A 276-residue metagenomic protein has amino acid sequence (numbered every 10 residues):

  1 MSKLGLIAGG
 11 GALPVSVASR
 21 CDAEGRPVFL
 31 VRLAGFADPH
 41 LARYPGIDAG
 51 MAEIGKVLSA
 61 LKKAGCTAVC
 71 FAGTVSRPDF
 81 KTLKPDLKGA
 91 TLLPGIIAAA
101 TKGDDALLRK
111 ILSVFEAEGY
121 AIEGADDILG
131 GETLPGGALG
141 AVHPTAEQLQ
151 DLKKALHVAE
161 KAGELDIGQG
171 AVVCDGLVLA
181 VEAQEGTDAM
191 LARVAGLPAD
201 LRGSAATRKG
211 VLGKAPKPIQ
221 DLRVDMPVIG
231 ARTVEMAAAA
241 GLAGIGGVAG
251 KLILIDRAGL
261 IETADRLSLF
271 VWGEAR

Functional and structural regions predicted by a protein language model:
M1-K3, E24-P27, A64-T67, A117-Y120 (+5 more regions): Short coil/turn connectors at secondary-structure junctions
S2-L33: N-terminal basic/disordered segments at the start of proteins
L6-A8, F29-R32, V69-A72, A100 (+6 more regions): General beta-strand structural signal in soluble alpha/beta enzymes
I7, P14-S16, A37, S113-E123 (+3 more regions): Catalytic domains of riboflavin
A8, A12-S16, A49-K56, A64 (+10 more regions): Conserved active-site and cofactor/substrate-binding residues in soluble primary-metabolism enzymes
C21, D105, A121-V234: Conserved mixed alpha/beta catalytic, RNA-binding, or beta-rich assembly cores of soluble enzyme, regulatory
L33-C66, K84-L92, I96, A189-R276: Feature captures the catalytic cores and cofactor-binding loops of soluble hydro-lyases/lyases that act on carboxylate
V57-L129: N-terminal glycine-rich phosphate/adenylate-binding segment common to multiple enzyme folds
